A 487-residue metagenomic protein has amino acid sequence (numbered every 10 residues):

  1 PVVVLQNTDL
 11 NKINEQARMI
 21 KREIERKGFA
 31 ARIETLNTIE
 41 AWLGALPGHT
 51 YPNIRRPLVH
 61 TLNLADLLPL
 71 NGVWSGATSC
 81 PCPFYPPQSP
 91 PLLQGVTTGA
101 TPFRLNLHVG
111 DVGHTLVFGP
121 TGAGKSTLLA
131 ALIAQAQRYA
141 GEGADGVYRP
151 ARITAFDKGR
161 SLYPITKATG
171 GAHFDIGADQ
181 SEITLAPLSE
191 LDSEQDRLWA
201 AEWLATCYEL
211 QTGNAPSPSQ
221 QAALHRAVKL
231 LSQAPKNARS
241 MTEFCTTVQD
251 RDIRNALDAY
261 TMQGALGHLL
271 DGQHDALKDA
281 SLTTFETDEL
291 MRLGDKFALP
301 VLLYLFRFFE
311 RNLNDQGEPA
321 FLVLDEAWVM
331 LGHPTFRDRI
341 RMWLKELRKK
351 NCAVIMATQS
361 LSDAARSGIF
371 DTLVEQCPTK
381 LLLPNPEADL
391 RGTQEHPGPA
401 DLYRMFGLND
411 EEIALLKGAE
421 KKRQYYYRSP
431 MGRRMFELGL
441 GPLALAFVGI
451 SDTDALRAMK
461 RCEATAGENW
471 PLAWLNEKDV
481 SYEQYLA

Functional and structural regions predicted by a protein language model:
P1-R56, T101-L129, I133, R138-V147 (+7 more regions): Accessory regions of macromolecular translocation/handling assemblies
F29, W42-F103, V109, A140-V147 (+7 more regions): P-loop NTPase motor domains
T38, R160, Q180, L361-S362: Conserved beta-strand edge residues that scaffold enzyme active sites
A151-F156: Conserved RecA-like ASCE P-loop NTPase motor core of nucleic-acid helicases/translocases
G159, M356-L361, P384-E387: A short beta-strand-to-loop transition that corresponds to the Sensor-1 phosphate-sensing loop of AAA+ P-loop ATPases
G171-F174, I369-L383: A short helix-turn-beta junction within AAA+ P-loop NTPase domains corresponding to the substrate/partner-engaging
L361-A365, L373: Conserved H-loop
